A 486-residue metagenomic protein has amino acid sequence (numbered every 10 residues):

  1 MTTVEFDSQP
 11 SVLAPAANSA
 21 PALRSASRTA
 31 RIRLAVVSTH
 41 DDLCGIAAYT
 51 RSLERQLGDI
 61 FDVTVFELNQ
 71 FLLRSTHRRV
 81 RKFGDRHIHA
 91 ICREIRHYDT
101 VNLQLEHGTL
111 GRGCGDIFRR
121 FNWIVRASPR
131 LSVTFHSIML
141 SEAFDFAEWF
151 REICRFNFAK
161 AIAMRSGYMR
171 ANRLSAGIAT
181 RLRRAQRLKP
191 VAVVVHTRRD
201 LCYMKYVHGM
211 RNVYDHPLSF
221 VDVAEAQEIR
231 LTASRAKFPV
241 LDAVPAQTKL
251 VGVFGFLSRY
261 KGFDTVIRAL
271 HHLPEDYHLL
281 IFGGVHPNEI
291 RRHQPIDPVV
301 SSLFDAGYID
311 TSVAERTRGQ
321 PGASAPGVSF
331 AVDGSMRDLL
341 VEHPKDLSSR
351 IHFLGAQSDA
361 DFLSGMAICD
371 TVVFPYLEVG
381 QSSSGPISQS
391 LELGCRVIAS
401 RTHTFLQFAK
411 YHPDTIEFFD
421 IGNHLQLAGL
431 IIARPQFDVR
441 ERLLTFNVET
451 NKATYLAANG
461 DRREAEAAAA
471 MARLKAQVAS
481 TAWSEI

Functional and structural regions predicted by a protein language model:
W123, F150-V193, Y206: Membrane-proximal helix-turn-helix segments that form the acceptor-binding/catalytic region of lipid-linked
R184-P190, D200-T232, K410-Y411: Helix-loop-beta element that forms the nucleotide-linked donor phosphate-binding surface in glycosyltransferases
A226-V244: A short helix/loop element that forms part of the nucleotide-sugar donor recognition site in Leloir-type
L241-K261, I267-L270, L280-G283: Conserved donor-binding/catalytic core segment of Leloir-type glycosyltransferases
T248, H293-A360: Nucleotide-activated donor-binding/catalytic signature segment of Leloir-type glycosyltransferases, i.e., the conserved
T371-V372, R396-R401: Short hydrophobic beta-strand element within catalytic cores of glycosyltransferases and related nucleotide-activated
L406-A433, E449: Change "using UDP/GDP/dTDP sugars" to "using nucleotide sugars
P435-W483: A charged, aromatic-enriched C-terminal amphipathic alpha-helix characteristic of glycosyltransferases across folds
